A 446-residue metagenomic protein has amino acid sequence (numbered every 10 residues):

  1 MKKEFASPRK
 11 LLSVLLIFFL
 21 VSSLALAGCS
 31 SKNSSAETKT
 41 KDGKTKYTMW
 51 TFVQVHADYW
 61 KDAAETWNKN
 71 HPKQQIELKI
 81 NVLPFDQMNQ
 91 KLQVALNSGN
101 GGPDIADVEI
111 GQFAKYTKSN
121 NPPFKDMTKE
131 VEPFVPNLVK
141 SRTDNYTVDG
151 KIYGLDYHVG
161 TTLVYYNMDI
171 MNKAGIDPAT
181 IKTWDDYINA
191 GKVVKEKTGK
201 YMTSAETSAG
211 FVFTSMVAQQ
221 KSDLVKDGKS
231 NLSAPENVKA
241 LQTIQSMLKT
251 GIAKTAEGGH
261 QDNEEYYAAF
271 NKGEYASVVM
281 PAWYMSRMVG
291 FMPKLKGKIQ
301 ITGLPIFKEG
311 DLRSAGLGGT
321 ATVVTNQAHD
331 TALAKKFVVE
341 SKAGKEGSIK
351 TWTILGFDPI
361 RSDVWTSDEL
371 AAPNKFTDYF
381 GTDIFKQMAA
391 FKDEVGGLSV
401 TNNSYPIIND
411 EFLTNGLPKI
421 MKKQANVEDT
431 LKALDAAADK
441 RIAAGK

Functional and structural regions predicted by a protein language model:
M1-T48, K69, D429-K432, A436-K446: Short, low-complexity disordered leader/linker segments with a strong preference for bacterial N-terminal type II
K41-D62, L83-D86, G160, V400-Y405: Extracytoplasmic "Venus flytrap"
D42-Q54, I76-N81, D104-I105, Y153 (+1 more regions): Short, well-ordered beta-strand elements
Q54-I76, T117, L413: Short, polar/charged alpha-helical segment
N70-L138, K173-G175, K182, A269 (+2 more regions): Extracytoplasmic "Venus flytrap"/periplasmic binding protein-like
E109-T161, N172, D185-N189, E196-T198 (+5 more regions): Hinge/lid segment of periplasmic solute-binding proteins
A114-Y116, Y284-L295, K308-E411, A444: C-terminal lobe and pocket-closing loops of periplasmic/extracytoplasmic Venus-flytrap solute-binding proteins
A190-V193, K229-G259, L304: Glycine-centered hinge/linker elements that transmit conformational signals in sensory and ligand-binding systems
